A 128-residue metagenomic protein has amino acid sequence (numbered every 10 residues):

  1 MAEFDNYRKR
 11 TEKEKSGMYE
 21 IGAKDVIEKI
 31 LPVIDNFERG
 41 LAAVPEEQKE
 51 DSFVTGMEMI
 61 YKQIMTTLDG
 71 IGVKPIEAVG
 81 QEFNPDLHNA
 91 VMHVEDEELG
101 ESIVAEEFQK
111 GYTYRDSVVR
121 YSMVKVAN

Functional and structural regions predicted by a protein language model:
M1-E38: Charge-rich, N-proximal long alpha-helical rod segments
N36-N128: Structured alpha/beta interaction-core segments
